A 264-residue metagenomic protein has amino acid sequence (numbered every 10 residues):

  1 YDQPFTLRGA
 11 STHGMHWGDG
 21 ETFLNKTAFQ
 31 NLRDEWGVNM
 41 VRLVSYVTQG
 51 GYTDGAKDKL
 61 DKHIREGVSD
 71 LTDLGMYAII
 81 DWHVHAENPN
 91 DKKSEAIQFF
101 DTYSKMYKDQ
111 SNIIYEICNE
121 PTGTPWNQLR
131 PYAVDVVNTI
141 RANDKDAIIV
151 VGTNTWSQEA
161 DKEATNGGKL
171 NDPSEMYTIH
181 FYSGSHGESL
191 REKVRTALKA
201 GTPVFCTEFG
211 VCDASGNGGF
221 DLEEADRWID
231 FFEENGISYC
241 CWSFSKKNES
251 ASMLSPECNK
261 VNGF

Functional and structural regions predicted by a protein language model:
Y1, I64-D70, Y103-M106, R195: Short, functional N-terminal and low-complexity linear motifs
Y1-M40, D54, T196, G263: N-terminal carbohydrate-binding accessory modules
G14, E21, L74-Y77, I97-I114 (+2 more regions): Extracellular glycoside hydrolase catalytic/binding regions
T22-E87, K93-Q98, V134-D144, D221-G236: Aromatic-lined substrate-binding rim segments of carbohydrate-active enzymes
P89-N90, N112: Short secondary-structure boundary micro-motifs
